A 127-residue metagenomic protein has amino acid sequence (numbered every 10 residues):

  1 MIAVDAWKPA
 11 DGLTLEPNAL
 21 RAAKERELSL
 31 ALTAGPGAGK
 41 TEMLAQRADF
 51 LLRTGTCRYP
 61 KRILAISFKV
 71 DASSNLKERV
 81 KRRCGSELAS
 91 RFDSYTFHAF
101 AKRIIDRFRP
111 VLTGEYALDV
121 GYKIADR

Functional and structural regions predicted by a protein language model:
M1-E115: P-loop NTPase Walker
A117-R127: Coupling/switch/interface segments within P-loop NTPase motor domains and analogous charged loops in nucleic-acid
